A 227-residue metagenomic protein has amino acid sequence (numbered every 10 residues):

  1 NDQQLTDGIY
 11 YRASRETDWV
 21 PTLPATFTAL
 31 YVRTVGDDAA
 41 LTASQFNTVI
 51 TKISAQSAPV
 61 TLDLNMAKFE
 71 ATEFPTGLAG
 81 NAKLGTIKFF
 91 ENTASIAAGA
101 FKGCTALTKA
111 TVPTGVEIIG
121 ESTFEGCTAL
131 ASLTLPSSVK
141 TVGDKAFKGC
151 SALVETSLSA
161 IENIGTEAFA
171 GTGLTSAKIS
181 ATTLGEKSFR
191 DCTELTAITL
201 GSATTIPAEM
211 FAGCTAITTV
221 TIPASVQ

Functional and structural regions predicted by a protein language model:
N1-D2: Surface-exposed interfaces of beta-sheet-rich extracellular modules
G8-R15: Short beta-strand segments and strand-loop junctions that repeat across beta-rich extracellular domains
E16-T17, P24-A43: STAS-typified acidic loop motif
W19-P24, T42-S54, T72-A79, I87 (+6 more regions): Short, T/G/N/S-enriched strand-turn elements that build extracellular solenoid repeat scaffolds
L23-P24, K148, A170, R190: Short, flexible turn/loop "capping" segments at secondary-structure junctions
L30-A39, A58-A71, A82-S95, T105-I118 (+5 more regions): Structural signature of tandem-repeat unit edges
